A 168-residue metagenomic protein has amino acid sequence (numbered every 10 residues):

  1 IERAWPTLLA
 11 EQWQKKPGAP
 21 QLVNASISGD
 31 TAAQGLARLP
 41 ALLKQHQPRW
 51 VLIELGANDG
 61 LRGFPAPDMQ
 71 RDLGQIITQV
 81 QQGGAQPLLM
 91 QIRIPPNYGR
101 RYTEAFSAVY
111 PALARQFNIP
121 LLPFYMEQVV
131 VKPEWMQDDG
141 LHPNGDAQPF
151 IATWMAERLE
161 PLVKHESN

Functional and structural regions predicted by a protein language model:
I1, R93-N168: Catalytic His-Asp segment of secreted/periplasmic serine-dependent ester chemistry enzymes
I1-S28, R38-Q47: Serine-esterase "nucleophile elbow" of acetyl-processing enzymes
E2, P6, A10, L36-P40 (+6 more regions): Extracytoplasmic/secreted envelope proteins and their assembly/folding machinery, especially bacterial periplasmic
P17, G83-G84, F117: Helix C-cap/helix->beta junction micro-motif
Q21-S26, W50-E54, P87-Q91, L122-P123: Structural recognition of the beta-strand scaffold that forms the well-ordered cores of secreted hydrolase catalytic
S26-R49, G60-I77, Q81: Catalytic-core regions of hydrolytic enzymes
P40-A41, L55-G74, Q86-A112, V129-E134: Serine-dependent acyl-ester chemistry module
